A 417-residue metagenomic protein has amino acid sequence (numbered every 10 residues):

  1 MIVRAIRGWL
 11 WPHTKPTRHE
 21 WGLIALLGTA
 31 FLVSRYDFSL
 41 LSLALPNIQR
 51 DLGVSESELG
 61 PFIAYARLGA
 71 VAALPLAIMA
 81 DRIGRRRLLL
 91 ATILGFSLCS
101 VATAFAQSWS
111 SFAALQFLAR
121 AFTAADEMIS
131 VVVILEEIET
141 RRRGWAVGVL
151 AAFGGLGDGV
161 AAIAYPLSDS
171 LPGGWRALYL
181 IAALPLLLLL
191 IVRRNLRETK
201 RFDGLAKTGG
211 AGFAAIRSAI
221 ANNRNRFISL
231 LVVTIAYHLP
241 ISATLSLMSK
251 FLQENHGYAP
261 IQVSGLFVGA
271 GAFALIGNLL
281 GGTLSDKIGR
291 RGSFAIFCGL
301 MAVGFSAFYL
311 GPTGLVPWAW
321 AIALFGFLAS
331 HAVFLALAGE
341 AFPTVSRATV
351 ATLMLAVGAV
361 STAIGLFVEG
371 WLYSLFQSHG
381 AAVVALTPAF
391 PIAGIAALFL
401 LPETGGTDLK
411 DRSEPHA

Functional and structural regions predicted by a protein language model:
S42, N223-L275: Extracytoplasmic gate region of multi-pass secondary transporters
S42-A73, I261: Extracellular/periplasmic helix-loop-helix junction of adjacent transmembrane segments in MFS-like secondary
G53, G84, F105-S111, E139 (+2 more regions): Helix-breaking motifs and short loop linkers at transmembrane-helix boundaries and internal kinks in secondary membrane
A64-I78, V268-L280: Central cavity-lining transmembrane alpha-helices of secondary-active solute carriers, predominantly the Major
A72-W109, I288: Conserved MFS/SLC helix-loop-helix module at the cytosolic interface between two early adjacent transmembrane helices
L115-A152: Cytoplasmic helix-loop-helix junction between adjacent transmembrane helices in 12-TM secondary transporters
R142-I163, D169, T352-L366: Glycine-rich segments within core transmembrane alpha-helices of 12-TM secondary carriers
L150-R194: Helix-loop-helix hairpin linking two adjacent transmembrane segments in secondary transporters
